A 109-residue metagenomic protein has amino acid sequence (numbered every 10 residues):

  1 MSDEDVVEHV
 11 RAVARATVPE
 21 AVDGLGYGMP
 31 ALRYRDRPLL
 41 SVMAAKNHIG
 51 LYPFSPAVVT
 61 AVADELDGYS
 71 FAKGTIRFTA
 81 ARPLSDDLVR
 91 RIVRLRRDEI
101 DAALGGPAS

Functional and structural regions predicted by a protein language model:
M1-S109: Charge-dense, helix-prone N-terminal extensions
